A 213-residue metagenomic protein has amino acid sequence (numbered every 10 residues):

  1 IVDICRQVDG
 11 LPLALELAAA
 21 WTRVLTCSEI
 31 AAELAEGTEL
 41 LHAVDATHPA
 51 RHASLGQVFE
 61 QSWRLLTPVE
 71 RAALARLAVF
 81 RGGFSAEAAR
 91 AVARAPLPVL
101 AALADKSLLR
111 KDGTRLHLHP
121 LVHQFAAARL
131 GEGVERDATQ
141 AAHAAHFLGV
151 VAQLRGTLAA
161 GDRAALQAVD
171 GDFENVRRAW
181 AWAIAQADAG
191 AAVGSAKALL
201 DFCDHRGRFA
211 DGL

Functional and structural regions predicted by a protein language model:
I1-D211: Aliphatic-rich helical/repeat scaffold segments used for oligomerization and domain docking
